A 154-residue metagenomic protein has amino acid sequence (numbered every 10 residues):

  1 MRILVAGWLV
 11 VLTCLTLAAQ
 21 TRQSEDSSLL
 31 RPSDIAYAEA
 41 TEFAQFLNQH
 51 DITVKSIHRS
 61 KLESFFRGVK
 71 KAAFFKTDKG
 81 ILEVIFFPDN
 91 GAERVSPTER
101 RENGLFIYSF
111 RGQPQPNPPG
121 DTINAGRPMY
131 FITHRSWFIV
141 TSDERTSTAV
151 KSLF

Functional and structural regions predicted by a protein language model:
M1-V5: Positively charged n-region of N-terminal signal peptides that target proteins for export
A6-T16: Bacterial N-terminal signal peptides
L9, L30, E83: Short, flexible active-site loop motifs that bind/organize anionic cofactors or intermediates
A18, R67, L105, K151-S152: Residue-level signature of transmembrane alpha-helix interfaces in integral membrane proteins
T21-L47: N-terminal low-complexity, Pro/Thr/Ser-rich intrinsically disordered segments that act as propeptides or flexible
R22-L29, F110-F154: A short, solvent-exposed beta-edge/loop patch
P32-A40, N90-E93, D143, S147: Solvent-exposed, acidic/flexible segments
A40-N124: Short, solvent-exposed recognition patches
